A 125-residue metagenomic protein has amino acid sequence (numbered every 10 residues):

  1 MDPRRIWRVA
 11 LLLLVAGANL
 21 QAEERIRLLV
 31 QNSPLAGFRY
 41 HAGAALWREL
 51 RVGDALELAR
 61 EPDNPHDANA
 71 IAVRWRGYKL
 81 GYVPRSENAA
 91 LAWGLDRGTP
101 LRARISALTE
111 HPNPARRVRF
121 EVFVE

Functional and structural regions predicted by a protein language model:
D2-E125: Conserved active-site motif detector
